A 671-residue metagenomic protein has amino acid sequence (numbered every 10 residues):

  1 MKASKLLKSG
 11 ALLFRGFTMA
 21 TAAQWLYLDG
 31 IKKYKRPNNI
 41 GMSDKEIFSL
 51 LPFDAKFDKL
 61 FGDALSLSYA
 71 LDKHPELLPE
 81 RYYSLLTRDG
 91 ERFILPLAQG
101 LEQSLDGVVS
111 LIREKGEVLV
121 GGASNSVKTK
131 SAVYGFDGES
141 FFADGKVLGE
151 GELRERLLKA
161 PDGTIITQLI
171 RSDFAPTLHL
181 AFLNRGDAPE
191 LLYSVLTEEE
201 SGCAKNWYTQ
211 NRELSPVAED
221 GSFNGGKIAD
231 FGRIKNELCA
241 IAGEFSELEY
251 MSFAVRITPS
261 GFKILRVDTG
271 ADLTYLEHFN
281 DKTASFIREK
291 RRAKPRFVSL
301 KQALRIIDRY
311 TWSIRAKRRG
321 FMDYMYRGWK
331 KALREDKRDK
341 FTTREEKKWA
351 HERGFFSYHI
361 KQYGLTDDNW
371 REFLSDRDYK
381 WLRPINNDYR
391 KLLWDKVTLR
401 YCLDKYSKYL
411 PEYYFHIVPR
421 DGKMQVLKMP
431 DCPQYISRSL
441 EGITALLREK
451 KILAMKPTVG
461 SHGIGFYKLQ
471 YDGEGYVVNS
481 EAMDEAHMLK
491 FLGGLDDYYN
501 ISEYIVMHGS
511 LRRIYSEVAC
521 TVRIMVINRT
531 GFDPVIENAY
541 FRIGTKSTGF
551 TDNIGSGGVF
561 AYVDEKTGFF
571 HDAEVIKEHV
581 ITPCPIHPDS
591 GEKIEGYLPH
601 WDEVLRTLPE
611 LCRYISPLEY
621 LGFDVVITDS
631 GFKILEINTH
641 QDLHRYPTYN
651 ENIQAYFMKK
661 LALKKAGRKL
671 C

Functional and structural regions predicted by a protein language model:
K2-L111, N125-V127, S313-L446, S461 (+1 more regions): Conserved N-proximal alpha/beta basic substrate-recognition cap immediately N-terminal to, or forming the N-lobe
F48-P52, G221-N224, Y379-P384, C584-K593: Short glycine/proline-rich turn/loop motifs
D58, F245-S246, R513-S516: Short Gly/Pro-enriched turn/cap motifs at secondary-structure boundaries
K73, F136-S140, N184-A188, E219-D220 (+5 more regions): Short acidic-glycine loop/turn motifs at beta-strand connectors
G90-P96, G116-E152, R420-D431, I452-M488: Glycine-rich phosphate-binding loop of ATP-grasp-fold ATP-dependent ligases
G116-E117, A123-N125, D144-A218, E449-K451 (+3 more regions): Phosphate-binding site of ATP-dependent enzymes
V133, H179-A181, S252-A254, R523-M525 (+1 more regions): Short, surface-exposed charged micro-motifs
F223-C239, G243-Y250, I257-Y324, E578-P609 (+2 more regions): C-terminal active-site "lid" helix and adjoining low-complexity regulatory extension at the edge of ATP-using catalytic
